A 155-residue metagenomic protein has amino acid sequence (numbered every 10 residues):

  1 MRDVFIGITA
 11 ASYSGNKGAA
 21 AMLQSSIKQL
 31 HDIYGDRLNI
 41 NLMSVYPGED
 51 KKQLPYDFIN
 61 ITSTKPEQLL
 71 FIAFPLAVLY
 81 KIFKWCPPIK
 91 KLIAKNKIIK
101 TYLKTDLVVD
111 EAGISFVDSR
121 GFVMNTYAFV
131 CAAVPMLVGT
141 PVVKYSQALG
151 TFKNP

Functional and structural regions predicted by a protein language model:
R2-T151: Aromatic- and Gly/Pro-rich donor/ligand-binding loops that form nucleotide- or phosphate-bearing donor binding pockets
N154-P155: N-terminal active-site wall of soluble small-molecule enzyme domains
